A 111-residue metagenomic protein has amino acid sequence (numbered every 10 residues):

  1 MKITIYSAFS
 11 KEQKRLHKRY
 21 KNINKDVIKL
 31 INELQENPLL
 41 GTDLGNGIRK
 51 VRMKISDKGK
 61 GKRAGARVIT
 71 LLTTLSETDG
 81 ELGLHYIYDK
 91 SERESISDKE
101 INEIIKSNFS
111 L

Functional and structural regions predicted by a protein language model:
M1-V27: Arg/Lys-rich, positively charged N-terminal/basic patches that mediate binding to nucleic acids
E12-L16, N37, Y88-S91: Alpha-helix C-capping/helix-to-loop hinge sites
K14, S56, F109-S110: A broad detector of the eukaryotic-type serine/threonine protein kinase catalytic domain
Y20-N24, K62, E94, D98: Alpha-helix N-cap/helix-initiation sites
N22-L40: Compact soluble domain cores
L39-H85: Basic/aromatic recognition patch in beta-strand/loop cores that engages polyanionic ligands
A66, L71-L111: Enriched for short, Lys/Arg-rich terminal
